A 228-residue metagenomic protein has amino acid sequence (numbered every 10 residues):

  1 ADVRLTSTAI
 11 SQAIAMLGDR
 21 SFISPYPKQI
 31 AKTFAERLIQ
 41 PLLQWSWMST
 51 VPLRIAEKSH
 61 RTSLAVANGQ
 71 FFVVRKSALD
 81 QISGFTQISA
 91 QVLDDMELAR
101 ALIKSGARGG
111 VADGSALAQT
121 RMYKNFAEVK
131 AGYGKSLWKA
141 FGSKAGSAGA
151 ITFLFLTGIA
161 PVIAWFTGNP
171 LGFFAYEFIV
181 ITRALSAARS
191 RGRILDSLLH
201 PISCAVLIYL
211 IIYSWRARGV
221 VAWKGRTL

Functional and structural regions predicted by a protein language model:
A1-M16: Acidic donor-binding/catalytic loop of UDP-sugar-dependent glycosyltransferases, especially processive GT2
D2, S63-L64, T86-I88, V206: A generic structural signal for short
L5-A9, V74, L98: Hydrophobic/aromatic residue at the end of a short beta strand that borders the catalytic acidic motif
Q12, M16-V73, S77-D80, D196-L207 (+1 more regions): Long helical/loop segments within the catalytic core of UDP-sugar-dependent glycosyltransferases, especially the large
G18-S21, A107, T167-P170: Short glycine/proline-enriched coil/turn segments at helix->beta-strand junctions
F22-S49, S77-D80, F85-G146: Catalytic donor/gating beta->alpha subdomain of glycosyltransferases that bind UDP-sugars
T33, V73, Q87, M96 (+4 more regions): Membrane-proximal soluble regions of multi-pass membrane proteins
A148-A222: Membrane-embedded multi-pass helical conduit in multi-pass membrane proteins, especially envelope-biosynthetic
